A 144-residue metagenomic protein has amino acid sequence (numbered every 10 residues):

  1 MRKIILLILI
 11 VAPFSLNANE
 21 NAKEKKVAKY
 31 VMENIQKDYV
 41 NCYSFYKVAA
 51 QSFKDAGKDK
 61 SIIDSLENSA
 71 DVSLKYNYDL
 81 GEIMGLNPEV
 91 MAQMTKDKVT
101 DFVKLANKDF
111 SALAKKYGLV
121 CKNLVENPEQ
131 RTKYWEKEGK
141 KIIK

Functional and structural regions predicted by a protein language model:
K3-P13: Sec-dependent N-terminal signal peptides
F14, D38-Y39, Y117: Generic detector of short, well-ordered, non-transmembrane alpha-helical segments enriched in hydrophobic residues
F14-E20: Sec/Tat signal peptide C-region and signal peptidase I cleavage site
N17, N41-C42, V120: Generic detector of isolated residues embedded in canonical secondary-structure elements
K23-K25: Short, charged/polar, low-complexity loop and linker segments that flank or interrupt alpha-helical bundles
A28-G85: Short N-proximal segments of mature Sec-exported proteins
S65-K144: Compact alpha-helical subdomains of small soluble proteins
